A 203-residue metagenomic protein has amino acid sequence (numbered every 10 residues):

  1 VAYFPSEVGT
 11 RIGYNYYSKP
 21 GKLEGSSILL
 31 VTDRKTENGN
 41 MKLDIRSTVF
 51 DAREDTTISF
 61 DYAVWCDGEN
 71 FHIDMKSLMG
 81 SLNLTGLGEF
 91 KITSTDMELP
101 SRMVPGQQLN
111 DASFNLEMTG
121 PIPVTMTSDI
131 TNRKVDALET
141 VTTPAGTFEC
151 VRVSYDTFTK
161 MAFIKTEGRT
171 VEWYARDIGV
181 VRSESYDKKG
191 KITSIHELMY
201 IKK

Functional and structural regions predicted by a protein language model:
V1-Y62, N115-K203: Acidic, serine/threonine-rich low-complexity disordered tracts
E7, C66-F148: Solvent-exposed helix/loop surface patches that form functional interfaces
